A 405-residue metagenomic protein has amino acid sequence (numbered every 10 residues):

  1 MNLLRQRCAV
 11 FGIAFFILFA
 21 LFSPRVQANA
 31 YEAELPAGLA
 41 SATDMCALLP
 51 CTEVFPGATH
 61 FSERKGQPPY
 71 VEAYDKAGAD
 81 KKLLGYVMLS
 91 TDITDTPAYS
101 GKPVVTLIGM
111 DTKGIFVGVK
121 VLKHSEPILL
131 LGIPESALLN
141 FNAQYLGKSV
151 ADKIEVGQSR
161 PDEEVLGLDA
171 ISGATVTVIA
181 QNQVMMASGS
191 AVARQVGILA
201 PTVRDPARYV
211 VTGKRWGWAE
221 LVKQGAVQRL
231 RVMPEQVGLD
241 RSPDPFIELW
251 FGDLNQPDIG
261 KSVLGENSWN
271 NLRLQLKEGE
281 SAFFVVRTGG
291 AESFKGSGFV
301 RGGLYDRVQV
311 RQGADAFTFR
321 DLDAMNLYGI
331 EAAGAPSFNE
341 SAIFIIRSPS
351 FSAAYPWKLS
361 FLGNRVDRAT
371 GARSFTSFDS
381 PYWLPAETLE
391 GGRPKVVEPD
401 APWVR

Functional and structural regions predicted by a protein language model:
L4, G12, L21-V105, D111-R405: Intrinsically disordered terminal and processing segments
